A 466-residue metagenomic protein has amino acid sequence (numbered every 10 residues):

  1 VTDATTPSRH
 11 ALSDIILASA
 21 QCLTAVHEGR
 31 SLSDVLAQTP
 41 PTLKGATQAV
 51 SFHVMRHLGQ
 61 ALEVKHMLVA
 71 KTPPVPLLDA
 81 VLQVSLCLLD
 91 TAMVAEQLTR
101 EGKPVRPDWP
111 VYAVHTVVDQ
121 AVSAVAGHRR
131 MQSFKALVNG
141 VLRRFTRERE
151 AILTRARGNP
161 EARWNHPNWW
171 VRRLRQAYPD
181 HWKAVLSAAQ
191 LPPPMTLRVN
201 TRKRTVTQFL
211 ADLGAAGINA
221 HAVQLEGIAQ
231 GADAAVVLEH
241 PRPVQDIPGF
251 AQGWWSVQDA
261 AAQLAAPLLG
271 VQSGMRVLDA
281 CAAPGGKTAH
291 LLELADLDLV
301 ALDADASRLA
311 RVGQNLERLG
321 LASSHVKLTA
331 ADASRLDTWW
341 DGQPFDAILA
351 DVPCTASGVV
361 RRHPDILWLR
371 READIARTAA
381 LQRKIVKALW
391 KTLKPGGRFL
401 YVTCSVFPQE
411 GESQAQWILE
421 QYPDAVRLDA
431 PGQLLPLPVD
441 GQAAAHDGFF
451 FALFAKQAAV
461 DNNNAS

Functional and structural regions predicted by a protein language model:
V1-S466: S-adenosylmethionine
